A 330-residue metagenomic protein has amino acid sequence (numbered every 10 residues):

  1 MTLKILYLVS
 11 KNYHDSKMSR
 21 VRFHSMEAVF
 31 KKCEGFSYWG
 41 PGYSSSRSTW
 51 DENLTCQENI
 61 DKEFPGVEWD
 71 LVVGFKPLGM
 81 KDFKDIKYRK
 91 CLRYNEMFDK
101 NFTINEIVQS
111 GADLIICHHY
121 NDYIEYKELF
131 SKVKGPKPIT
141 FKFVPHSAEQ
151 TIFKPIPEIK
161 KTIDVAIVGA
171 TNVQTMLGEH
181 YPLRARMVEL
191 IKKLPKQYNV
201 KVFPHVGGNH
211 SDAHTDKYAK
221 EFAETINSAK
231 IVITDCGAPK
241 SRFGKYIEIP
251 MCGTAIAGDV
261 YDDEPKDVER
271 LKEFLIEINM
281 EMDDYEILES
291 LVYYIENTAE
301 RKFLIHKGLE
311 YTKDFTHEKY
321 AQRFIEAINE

Functional and structural regions predicted by a protein language model:
T2-M251, A255-K272, E318: Nucleotide-sugar donor-binding catalytic core of glycosyltransferases
D216, D284-Y285, K302: Amphipathic alpha-helical repeat elements characteristic of tetratricopeptide repeat
F222, I226, I287, R301: Aromatic/hydrophobic pocket-lining residues that form the small-molecule binding cavity in soluble enzyme cores
G244, M282, F315: Residue-level signal for the nucleotide or nucleotide-sugar donor/cofactor binding architecture
I256, F274-M282, R323, A327-E330: Short, contiguous hydrophobic alpha-helices characteristic of membrane insertion segments
K266-S290: Change "using UDP/GDP/dTDP sugars" to "using nucleotide sugars
T298-I328: A charged, aromatic-enriched C-terminal amphipathic alpha-helix characteristic of glycosyltransferases across folds
